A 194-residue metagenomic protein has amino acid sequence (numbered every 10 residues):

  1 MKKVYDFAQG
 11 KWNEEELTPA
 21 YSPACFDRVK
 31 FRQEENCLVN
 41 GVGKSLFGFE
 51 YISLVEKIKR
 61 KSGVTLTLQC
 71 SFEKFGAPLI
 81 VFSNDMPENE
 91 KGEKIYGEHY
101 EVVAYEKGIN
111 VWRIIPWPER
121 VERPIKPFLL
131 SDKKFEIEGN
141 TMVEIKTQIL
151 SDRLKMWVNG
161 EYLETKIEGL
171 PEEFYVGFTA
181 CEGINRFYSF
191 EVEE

Functional and structural regions predicted by a protein language model:
M1-V64, Q69, R153: Low-complexity, Ser/Thr/Pro/Gly-rich disordered linker/stalk regions
F7, L66-L68, F135-M156: Short tryptophan-centered beta-strand motifs in secreted/extracellular beta-sheet-rich domains of glycan-recognition
F7, Y188-V192: Extracellular beta-strand elements of beta-rich domains used for carbohydrate recognition/degradation or cell-matrix
N40-E119: Secretory/extracellular carbohydrate-interaction modules and structurally similar beta-sandwich "look-alikes"
Y51-K59, L130-I137, T165, V176-G177: Beta-strand-rich interaction surfaces with strong enrichment in secreted/lumenal proteins
W117-E144: Short, aromatic/His-centered strand-loop micro-motif at the edge of beta-sheets
W157-E161: Short strand-turn-strand beta-turns centered on an Asx-Gly dipeptide
K166-S189: Flexible glycan-contacting loops in extracellular carbohydrate-active proteins
